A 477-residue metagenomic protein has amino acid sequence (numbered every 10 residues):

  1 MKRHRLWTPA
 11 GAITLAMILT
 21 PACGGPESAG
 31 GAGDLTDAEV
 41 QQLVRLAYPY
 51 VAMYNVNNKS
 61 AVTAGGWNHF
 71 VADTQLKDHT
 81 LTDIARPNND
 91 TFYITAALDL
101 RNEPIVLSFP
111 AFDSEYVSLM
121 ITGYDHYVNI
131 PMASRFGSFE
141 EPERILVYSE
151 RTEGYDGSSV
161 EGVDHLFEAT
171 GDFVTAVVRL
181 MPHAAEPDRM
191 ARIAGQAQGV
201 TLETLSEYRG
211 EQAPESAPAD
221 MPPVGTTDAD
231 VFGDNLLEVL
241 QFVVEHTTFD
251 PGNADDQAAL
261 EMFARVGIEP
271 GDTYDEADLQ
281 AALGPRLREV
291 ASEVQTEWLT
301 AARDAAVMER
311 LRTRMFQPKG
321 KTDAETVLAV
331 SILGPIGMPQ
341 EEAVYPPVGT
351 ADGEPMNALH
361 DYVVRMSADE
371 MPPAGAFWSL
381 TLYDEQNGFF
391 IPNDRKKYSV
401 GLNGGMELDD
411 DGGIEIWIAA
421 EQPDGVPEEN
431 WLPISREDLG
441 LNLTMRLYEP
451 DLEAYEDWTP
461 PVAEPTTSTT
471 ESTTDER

Functional and structural regions predicted by a protein language model:
K2-G11: Bacterial N-terminal signal peptides that target proteins for export
L19-A22: C-terminal motif of bacterial Sec signal peptides marking the signal peptidase cleavage site
G24-E27: Bacterial signal peptide processing site
A29-R477: A compositional/structural signature for long, glycine/proline-rich flexible linkers and loops on extracytoplasmic
